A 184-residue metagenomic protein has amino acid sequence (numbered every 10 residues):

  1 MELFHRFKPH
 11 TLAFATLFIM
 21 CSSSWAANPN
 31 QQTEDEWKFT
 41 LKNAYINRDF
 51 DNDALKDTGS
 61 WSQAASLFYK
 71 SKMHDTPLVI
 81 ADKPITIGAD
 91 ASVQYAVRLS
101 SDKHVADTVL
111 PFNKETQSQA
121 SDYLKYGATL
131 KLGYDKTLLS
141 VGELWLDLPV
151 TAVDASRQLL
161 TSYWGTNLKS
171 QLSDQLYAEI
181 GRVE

Functional and structural regions predicted by a protein language model:
M1-T33: Cleavable N-terminal export/targeting peptides
W25-E36, K70-I87, A120, K136 (+1 more regions): Short loop/turn motifs that connect adjacent beta-strands in outer-membrane beta-barrel proteins
T33-D75: Long, acidic/serine-threonine-rich intrinsically disordered regions with weak helical/coil propensity that act as
W37-L41, I87-A91, L139-V141, A178-I180: Membrane-embedded beta-strand positions of outer-membrane beta-barrel proteins
N43, S71-M73, V93, Y134 (+1 more regions): Short beta-strand segments enriched in hydrophobic/aromatic residues within well-folded beta-rich domains
I46-W61, V79-A128, Y134, L139 (+1 more regions): Surface-exposed loop and membrane-interface regions of Gram-negative outer-membrane beta-barrel proteins
A65-S71, A128-Y134, T166-S170: Residues on the lipid-exposed face of transmembrane beta-strands in outer-membrane beta-barrel proteins
L78, R157-E184: Signature for the C-terminal beta-barrel architecture of outer-membrane proteins
